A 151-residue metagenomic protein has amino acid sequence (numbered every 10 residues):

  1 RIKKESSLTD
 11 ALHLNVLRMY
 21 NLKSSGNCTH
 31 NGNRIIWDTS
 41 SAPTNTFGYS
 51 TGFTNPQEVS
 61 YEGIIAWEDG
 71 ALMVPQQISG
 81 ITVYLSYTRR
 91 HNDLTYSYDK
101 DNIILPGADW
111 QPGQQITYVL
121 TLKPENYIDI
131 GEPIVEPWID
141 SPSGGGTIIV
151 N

Functional and structural regions predicted by a protein language model:
K3-P112, G146-N151: Tryptophan-paired
D101-N151: Extracellular beta-sheet/turn segments enriched in Thr/Pro/Gly and aliphatic residues
